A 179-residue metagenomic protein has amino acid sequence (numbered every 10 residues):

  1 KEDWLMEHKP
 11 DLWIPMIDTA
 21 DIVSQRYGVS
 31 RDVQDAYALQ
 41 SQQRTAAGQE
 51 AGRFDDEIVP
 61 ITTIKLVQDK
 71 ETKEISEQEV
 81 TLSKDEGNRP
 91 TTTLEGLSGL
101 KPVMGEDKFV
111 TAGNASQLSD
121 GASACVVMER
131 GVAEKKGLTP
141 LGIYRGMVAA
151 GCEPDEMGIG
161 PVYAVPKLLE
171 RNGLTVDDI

Functional and structural regions predicted by a protein language model:
K1-M6, P102-T111, I143-A150: Glycine/charged-rich beta-loop-alpha catalytic/anionic-binding loops adjacent to active sites
K1-V23: Flexible glycine-/small-residue-enriched beta->alpha junction loops that bind anionic phosphate/pyrophosphate groups
L12-M16, Q117-A122, M157, P161: Catalytic-loop motifs flanking and including active-site residues across diverse enzymes
A20-S30, C125, P166-L174: Short, well-ordered beta-strand elements within core beta-sheets of diverse protein domains
Y27-Y37, D177-D178: Structural signature of PLP-dependent enzymes
V33-K135: N-terminal extracellular/periplasmic Venus flytrap/periplasmic-binding protein-like
M128-D178: Glycine- and Gly-Pro-enriched alpha-helical subdomains that act as flexible, kink-prone "lid/hinge" or packing modules
